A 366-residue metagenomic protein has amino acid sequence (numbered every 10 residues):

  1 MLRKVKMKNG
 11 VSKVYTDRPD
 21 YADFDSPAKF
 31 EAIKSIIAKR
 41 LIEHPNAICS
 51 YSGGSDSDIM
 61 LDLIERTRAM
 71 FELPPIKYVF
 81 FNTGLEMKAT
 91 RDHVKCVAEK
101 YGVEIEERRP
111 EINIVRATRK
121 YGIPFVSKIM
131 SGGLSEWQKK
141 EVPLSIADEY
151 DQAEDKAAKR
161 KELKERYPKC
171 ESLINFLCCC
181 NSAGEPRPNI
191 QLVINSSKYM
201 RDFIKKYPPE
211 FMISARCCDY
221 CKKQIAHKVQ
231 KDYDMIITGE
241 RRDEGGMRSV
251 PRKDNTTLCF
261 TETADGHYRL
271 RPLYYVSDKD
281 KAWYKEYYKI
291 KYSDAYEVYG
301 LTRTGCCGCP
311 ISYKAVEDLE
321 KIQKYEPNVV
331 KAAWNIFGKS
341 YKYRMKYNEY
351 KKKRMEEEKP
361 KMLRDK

Functional and structural regions predicted by a protein language model:
L2-D280, K285-Y287: ATP-dependent adenylation/nucleotidyltransferase module used to activate substrates
L2-P19, P45, H227, T256 (+2 more regions): ATP/NTP-dependent adenylation/nucleotidyl-transfer catalytic domains that generate, transfer, or process NMP-activated
